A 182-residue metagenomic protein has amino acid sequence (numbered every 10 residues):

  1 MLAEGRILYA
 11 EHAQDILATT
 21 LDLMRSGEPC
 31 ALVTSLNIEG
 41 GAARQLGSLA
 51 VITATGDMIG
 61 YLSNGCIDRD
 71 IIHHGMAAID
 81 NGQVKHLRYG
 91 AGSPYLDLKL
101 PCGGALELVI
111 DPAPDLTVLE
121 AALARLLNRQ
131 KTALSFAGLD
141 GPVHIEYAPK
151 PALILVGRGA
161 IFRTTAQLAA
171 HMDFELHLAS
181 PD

Functional and structural regions predicted by a protein language model:
M1-D182: Segments forming oxygen-rich coordination pockets for charged ligands
